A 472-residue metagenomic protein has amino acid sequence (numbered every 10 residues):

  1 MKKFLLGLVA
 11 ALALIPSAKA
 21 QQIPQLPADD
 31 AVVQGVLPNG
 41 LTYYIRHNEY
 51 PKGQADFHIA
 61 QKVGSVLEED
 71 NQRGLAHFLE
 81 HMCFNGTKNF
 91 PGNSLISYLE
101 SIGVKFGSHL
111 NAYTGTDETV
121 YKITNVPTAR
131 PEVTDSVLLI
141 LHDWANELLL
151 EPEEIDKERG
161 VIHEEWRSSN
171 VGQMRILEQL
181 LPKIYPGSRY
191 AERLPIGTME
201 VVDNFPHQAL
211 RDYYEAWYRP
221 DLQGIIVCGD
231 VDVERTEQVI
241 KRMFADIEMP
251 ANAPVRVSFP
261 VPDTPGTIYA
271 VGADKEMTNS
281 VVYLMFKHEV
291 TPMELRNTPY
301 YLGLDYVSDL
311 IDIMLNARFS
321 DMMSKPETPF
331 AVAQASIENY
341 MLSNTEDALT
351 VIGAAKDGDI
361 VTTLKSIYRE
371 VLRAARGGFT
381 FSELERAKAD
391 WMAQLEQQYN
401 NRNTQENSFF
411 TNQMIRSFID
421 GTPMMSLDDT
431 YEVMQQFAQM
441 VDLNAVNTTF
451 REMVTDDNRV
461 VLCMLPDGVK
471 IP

Functional and structural regions predicted by a protein language model:
F4-L14: Sec-dependent N-terminal signal peptides
Q21, I226-G229, E385-P472: C-terminal regions of mature proteins
Q25-H58: Mature N-terminal segment immediately following signal peptide/propeptide cleavage in secreted/periplasmic
P51-K52, Q61-I176, N204, Q208-L222 (+4 more regions): Active-site-adjacent, His/Asp/Glu-enriched structural segments that form or flank metal-binding and acid/base networks
N85-T87, A112, T116-D117, V137-I140 (+10 more regions): Scaffold signal of the M16-like zinc-metallopeptidase fold and its non-catalytic homologs
G187, G224-S280, Q398: An aromatic/glycine/proline-enriched structural segment found at the starts of mature extracellular/organellar domains
A253-F319, I352, S408-T422: His/Glu-based metal-binding/catalytic segments typifying zinc-dependent metallopeptidases
V282-L284, H288-E289, Y301-F381: Structured mid-domain segments that build the active-site/substrate or prosthetic-cofactor binding neighborhood
